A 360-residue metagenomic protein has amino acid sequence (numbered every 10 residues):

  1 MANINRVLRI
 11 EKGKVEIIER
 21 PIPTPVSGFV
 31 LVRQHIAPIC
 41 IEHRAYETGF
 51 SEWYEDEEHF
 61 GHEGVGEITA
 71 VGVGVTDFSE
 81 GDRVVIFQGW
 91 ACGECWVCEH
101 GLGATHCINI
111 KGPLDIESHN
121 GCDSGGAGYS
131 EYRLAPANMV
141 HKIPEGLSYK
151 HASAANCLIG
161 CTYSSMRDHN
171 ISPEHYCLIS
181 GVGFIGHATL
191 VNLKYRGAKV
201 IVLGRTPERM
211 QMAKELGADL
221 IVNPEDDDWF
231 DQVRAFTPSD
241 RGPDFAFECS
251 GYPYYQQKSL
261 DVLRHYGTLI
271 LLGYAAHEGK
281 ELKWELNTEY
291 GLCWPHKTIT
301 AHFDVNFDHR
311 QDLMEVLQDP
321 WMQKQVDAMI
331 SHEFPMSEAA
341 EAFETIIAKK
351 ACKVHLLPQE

Functional and structural regions predicted by a protein language model:
M1-V65, A127-A135, T237, P358-E360: Short N-terminal strand-loop motif that marks the start of NAD(P)H/FAD-dependent oxidoreductase cofactor-binding domains
N3-L8, P173, N223, A235 (+6 more regions): C-terminal capping/lid region of NAD(P)-dependent oxidoreductase domains
I22, C92-S180: NAD(P)H dinucleotide-binding glycine-rich loop of Rossmann-like/cofactor-binding domains, especially the beta1-alpha1
P23-P38, F50-E99, P144-L147: Glycine-rich beta-strand-centered segment in the early N-terminal region that forms part of a ligand/cofactor-binding
V84, N138-V140, P144-D227, D231: Mid-domain Rossmann-like dinucleotide-binding core that forms the NAD(H)/NADP(H) cofactor-binding site
H169-P173, I201, Q211, E215-T298: Glycine-rich cofactor phosphate-binding loops and adjacent beta1-alpha1 units of small-molecule cofactor enzyme domains
T206, A275, V305: Residues in the short beta-alpha loop(s) of Rossmann-like NAD(P)-binding domains
F230, R234-A235, G279-I330, E341 (+1 more regions): C-terminal substrate-binding/catalytic core of Rossmann-like NAD(P)-dependent dehydrogenases/reductases
